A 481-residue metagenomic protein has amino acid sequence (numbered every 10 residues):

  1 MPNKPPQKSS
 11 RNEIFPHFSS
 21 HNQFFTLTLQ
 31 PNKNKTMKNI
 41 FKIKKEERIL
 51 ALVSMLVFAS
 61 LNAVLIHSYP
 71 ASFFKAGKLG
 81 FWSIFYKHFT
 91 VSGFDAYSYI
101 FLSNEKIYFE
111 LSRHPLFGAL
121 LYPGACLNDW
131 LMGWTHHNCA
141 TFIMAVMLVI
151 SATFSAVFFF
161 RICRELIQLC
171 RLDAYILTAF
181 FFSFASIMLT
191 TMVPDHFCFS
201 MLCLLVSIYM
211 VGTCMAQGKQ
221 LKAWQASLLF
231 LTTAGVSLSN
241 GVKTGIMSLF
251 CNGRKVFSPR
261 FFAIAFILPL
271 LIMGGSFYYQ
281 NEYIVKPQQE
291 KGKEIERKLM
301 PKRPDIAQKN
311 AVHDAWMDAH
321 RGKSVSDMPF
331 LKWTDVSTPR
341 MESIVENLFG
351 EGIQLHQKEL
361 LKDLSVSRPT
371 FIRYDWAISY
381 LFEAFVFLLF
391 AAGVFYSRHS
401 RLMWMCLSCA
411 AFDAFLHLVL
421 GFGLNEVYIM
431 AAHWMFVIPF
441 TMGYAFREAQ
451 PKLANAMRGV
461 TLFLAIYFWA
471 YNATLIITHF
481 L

Functional and structural regions predicted by a protein language model:
K4, V146-I167, L389-A392: Transmembrane-helix motifs of polytopic, lipid-linked glycan transferases
M37-F41, G241-L271, K286-K298: Perimembrane helix-loop-helix junctions
K44-S92, F101-E105, L268-I284, L464-Y471: Transmembrane signal-anchor helices characteristic of membrane glycosylation enzymes that use polyprenol
G93-F142, N310-V394, M403-C406: Lumenal/periplasmic acceptor-binding loop at the mouth of the active site in multi-pass, GT-C-fold membrane enzymes
F159-S183, W404: Transmembrane-helix signature of polytopic, membrane-embedded enzymes that assemble or transfer cell-envelope glycans
M192-H196: Short acidic/glycine- and proline-prone juxtamembrane loop motifs at membrane-interface regions of multi-pass membrane
F199-A216, V437, T441: Specific aromatic-rich, kink-prone transmembrane helix
L221-N252, F266-P269, F463-L464: Membrane-interface alpha helices of multi-pass inner-membrane proteins
